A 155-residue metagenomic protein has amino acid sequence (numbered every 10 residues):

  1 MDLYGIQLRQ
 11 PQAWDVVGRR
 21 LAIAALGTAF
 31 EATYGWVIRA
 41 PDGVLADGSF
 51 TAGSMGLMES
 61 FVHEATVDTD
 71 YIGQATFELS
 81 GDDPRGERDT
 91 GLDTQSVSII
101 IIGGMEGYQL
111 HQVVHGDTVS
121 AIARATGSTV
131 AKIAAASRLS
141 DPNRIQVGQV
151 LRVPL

Functional and structural regions predicted by a protein language model:
M1-D2, I101-L110, L155: Low-complexity, Pro/Thr/Ser/Gly/Ala-rich linker/spacer regions in secreted, extracellular modular proteins
L3-G103, R138: Ser/Thr-rich low-complexity repeats and stalk/linker segments
D68, V114, P154: Residue-level recognition of the GNAT/N-acetyltransferase active site
G103-A131, Q146-V150: Primarily a LysM-type cell-wall glycan-binding module
A135: Phosphate-coordinating loops and pocket residues in cytosolic domains that bind phosphorylated ligands
D141-N143: Short, surface-exposed secondary-structure edge patches
